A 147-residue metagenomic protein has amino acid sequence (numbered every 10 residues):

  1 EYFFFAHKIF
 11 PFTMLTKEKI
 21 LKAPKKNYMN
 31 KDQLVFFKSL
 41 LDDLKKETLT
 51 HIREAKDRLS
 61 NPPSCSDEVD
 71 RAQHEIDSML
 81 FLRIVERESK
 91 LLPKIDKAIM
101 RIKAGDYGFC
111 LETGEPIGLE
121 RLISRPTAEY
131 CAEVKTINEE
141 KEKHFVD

Functional and structural regions predicted by a protein language model:
H7-A104, E142-D147: Interaction interfaces in information-processing and related assembly proteins
L41, G114, K135: Cys/His-coordinated zinc-binding microdomains
S89, Y107, A128: Residues immediately within or flanking Cys/His clusters that coordinate Zn2+ in small zinc-binding modules
I102-F109, P116: Cys/His-rich Zn2+-binding cysteine-cluster or related metal-binding knuckle/ribbon modules and their
C110-T113, C131: Short cysteine-rich clusters marking metal-coordination/redox-active sites
I117-G118, E139: Short functional micro-motifs and their immediate structural scaffolds
E120-S124: Short Cys/His-rich "knuckle" micro-motifs
A128-K135: Cysteine-rich micro-motifs
